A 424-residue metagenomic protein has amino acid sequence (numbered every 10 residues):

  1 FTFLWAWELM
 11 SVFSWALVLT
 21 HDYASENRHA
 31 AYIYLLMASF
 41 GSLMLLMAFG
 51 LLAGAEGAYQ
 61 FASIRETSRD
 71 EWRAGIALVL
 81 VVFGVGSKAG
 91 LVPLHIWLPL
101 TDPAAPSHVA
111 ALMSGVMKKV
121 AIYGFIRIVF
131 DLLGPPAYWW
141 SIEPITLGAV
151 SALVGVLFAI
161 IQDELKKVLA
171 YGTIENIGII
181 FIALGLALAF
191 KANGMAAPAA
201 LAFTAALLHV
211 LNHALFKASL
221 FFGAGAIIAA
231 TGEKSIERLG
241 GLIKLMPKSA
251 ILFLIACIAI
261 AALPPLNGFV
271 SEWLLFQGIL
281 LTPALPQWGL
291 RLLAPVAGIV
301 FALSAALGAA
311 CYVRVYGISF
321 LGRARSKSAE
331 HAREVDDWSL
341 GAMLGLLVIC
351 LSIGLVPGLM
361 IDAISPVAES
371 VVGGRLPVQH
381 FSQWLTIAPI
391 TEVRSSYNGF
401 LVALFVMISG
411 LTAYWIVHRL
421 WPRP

Functional and structural regions predicted by a protein language model:
F1-F3, F13-E334: Hydrophobic transmembrane alpha-helices and their helix-loop junctions in integral membrane proteins
T2-L4, V12, R69, L94 (+4 more regions): Intrinsically disordered regions, especially transient/low-confidence alpha-helical propensity segments and coil-helix
L242-I251, S304, G308-P424: Cytoplasmic/organellar membrane-interface segments at the starts of transmembrane helices in multi-pass inner-membrane
